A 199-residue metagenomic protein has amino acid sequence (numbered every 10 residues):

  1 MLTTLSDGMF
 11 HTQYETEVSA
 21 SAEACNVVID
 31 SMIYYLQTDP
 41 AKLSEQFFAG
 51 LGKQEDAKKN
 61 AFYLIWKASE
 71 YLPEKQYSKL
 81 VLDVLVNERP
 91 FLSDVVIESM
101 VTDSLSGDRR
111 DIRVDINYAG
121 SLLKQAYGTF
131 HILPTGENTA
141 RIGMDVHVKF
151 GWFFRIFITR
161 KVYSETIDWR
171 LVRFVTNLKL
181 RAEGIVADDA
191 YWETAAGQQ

Functional and structural regions predicted by a protein language model:
M1-M9, E15-A20, T129-Q199: Terminal "cap-and-tail" regions of soluble proteins that handle hydrophobic small molecules
M1-Y77: Hydrophobic ligand-binding cavity/cleft-lining segments
S6, C25, I29, K59 (+7 more regions): Intrinsic-disorder/low-complexity regions
S31, V114-I116, I158: "Short basic amphipathic alpha-helical interaction patches in structured regions
M32-L36, P40, V101, L105 (+1 more regions): Hydrophobic, Leu/Ile/Phe/Ala-enriched alpha-helical segments that form helix-helix packing faces
Y35-L36, D115-L122, D145-W152: Short, solvent-exposed aromatic-acidic interface loops
W66, E74, S78, D108-R109 (+3 more regions): Short, intrinsically disordered low-complexity segments
Y71-T139: Hydrophobic-ligand binding "helix-grip"
